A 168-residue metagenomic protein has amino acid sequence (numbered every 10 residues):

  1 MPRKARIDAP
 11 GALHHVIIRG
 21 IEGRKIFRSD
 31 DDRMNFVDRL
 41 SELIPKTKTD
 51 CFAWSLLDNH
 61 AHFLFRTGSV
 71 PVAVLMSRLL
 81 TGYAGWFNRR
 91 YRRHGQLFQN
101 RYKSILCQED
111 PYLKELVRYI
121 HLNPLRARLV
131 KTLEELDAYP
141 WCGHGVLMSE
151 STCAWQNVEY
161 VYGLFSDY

Functional and structural regions predicted by a protein language model:
M1-D58, R66-Y168: Short Pro-Cys-Gly-centered "Cys-loop" motif that presents a nucleophilic cysteine in a tight turn
